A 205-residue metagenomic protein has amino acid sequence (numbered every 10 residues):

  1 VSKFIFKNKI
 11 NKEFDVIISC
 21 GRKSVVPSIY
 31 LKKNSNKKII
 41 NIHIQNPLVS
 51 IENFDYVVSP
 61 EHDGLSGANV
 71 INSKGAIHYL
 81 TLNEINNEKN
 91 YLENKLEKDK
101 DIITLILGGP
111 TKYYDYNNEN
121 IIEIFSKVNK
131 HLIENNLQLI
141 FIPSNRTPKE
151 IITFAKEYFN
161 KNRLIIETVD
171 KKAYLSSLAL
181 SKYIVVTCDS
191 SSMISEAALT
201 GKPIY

Functional and structural regions predicted by a protein language model:
S2-I51, V58: Extended catalytic core of nucleotide-activated donor transferases of GT-like folds
E13-F14, F54-D55, S181, T200-G201: Short, well-ordered alpha-helix to beta-strand connector turns
D15-V16, I40, Y56, I102 (+2 more regions): Structural motif
S35-I40, F54, N136-L137, G201-P203: A short helix->loop->beta-strand "cap" motif at the edges of active sites that frequently abuts
I51-N117: A nucleotide-sugar donor-handling region in carbohydrate enzymes
P110-I142: Conserved catalytic-core segment of nucleotide-activated headgroup transferases in glycan assembly
N136-K171: Catalytic donor nucleotide-activated moiety binding site of glycosyltransferases and closely related
Y174-Y205: A donor-sugar binding/catalytic signature common to diverse glycosyltransferases and related nucleotide-sugar
